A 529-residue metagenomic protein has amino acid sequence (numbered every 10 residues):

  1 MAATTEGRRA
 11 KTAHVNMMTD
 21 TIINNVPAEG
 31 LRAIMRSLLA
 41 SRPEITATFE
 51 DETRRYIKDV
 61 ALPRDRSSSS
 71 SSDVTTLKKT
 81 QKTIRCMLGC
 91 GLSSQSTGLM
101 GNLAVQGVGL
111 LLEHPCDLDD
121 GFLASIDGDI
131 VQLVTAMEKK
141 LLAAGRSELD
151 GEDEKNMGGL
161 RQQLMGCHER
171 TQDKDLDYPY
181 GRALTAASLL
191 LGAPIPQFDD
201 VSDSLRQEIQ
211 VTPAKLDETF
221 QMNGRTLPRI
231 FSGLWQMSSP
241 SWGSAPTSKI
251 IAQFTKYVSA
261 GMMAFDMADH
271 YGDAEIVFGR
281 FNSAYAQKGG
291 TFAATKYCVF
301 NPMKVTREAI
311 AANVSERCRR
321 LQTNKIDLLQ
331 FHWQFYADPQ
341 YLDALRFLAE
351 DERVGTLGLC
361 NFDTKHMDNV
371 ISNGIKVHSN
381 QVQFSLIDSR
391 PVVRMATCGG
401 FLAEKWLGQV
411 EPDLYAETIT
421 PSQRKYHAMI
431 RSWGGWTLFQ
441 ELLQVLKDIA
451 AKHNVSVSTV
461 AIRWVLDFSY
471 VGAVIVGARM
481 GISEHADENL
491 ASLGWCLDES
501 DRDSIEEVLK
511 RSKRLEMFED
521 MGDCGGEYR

Functional and structural regions predicted by a protein language model:
K58-L205: Acidic, serine/threonine- and proline-rich low-complexity regulatory tracts
F198-T291: N-terminal binding-site loop/beta-alpha segment at the start of enzyme catalytic domains that lines or forms
D203-D217, L414-D448, K452, D467-A473 (+1 more regions): Terminal-tail/helix-coil boundary detector
Q221-L227, G279-F292, S315-T323, A349 (+1 more regions): Acidic (Asp/Glu)-rich catalytic clusters
R225, R390-S422, S456: Aromatic-lined glycan-binding groove of carbohydrate-active enzymes
L227-F231, M263-A264, G290-A294, K325-Q330 (+4 more regions): Structural preference for beta-strand elements that scaffold enzyme active sites
S232, F265, F278, A293 (+9 more regions): Conserved, mostly hydrophobic/aromatic
S238, P302-R390: Glycine/proline-rich, positively charged, aromatic-decorated active-site loop/lid region on the catalytic face
